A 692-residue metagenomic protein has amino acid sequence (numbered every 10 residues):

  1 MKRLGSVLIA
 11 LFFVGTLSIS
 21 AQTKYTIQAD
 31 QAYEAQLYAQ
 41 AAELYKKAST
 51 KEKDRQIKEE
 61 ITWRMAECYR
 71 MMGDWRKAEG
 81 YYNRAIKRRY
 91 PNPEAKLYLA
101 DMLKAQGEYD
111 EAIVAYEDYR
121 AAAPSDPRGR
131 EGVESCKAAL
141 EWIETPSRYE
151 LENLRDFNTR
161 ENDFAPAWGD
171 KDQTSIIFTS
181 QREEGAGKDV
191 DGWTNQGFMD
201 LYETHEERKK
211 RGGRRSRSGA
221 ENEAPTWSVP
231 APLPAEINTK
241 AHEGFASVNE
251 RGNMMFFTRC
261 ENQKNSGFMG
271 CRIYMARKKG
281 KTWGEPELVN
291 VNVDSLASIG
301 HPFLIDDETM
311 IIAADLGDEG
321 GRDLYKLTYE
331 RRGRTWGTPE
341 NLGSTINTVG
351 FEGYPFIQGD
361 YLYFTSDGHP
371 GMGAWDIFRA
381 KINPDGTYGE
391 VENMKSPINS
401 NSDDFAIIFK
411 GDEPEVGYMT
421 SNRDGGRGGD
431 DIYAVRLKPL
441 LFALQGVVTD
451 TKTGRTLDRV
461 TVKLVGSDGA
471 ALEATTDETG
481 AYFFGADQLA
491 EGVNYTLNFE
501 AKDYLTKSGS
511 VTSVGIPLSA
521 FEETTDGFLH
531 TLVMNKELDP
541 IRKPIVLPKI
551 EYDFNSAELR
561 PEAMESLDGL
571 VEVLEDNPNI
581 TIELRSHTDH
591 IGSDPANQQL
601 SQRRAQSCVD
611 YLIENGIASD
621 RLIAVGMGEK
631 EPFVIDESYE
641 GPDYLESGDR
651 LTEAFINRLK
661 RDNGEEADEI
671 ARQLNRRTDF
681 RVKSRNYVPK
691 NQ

Functional and structural regions predicted by a protein language model:
K53-Q56, Y90, P124, P578: Short coil turns that delineate tetratricopeptide repeat
M71, Y98, A105-V447, K452-T453 (+6 more regions): Short, conserved micro-motifs composed of acidic
S366-G373, H587-Q692: Periplasmic OmpA-like peptidoglycan-binding domain that tethers envelope proteins to the cell wall
L440-T581, D620, P642-S647, A667-E669 (+2 more regions): Periplasmic peptidoglycan-binding/tethering modules of Gram-negative envelope proteins
